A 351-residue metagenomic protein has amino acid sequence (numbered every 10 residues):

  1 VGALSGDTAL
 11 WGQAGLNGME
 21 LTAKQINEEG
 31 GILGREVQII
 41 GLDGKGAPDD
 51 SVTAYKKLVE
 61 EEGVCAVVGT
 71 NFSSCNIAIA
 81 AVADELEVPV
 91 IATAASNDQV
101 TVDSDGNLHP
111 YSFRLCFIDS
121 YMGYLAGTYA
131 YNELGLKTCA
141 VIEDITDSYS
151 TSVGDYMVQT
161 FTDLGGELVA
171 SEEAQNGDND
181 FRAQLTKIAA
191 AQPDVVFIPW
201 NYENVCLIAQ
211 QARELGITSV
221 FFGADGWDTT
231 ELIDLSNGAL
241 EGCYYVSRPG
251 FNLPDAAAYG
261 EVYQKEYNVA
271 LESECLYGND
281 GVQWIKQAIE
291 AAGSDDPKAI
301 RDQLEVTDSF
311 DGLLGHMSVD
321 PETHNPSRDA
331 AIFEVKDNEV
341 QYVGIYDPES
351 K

Functional and structural regions predicted by a protein language model:
V1-E20, L42-D49, N71-F72, I142-T151 (+2 more regions): Extracytoplasmic "Venus flytrap"
L10-N17, E29-D103, A174-F181, N204 (+1 more regions): Beta-alpha junction/loop-to-helix N-cap segments that form part of ligand/metal-binding clefts
L16-A23, V52-K56, V64, N76-D84 (+14 more regions): Extracytoplasmic/secreted envelope proteins and their assembly/folding machinery, especially bacterial periplasmic
E20, K24-G31, K56-V64, A80-V88 (+8 more regions): Sec-exported extracytoplasmic/periplasmic mature domains
G34-Q38, A66-T70, V141-D144, S171 (+3 more regions): Surface-exposed patches in mature extracellular/periplasmic domains of secreted proteins
V64-S171, V220-Y244: Extracytoplasmic ligand/sensor domains, especially the bilobed periplasmic-binding protein
A209-N279, E334-K336, V340-S350: Extracellular/periplasmic periplasmic-binding protein-like sensory domains
K265-C275, K286-Y342: Segments of small-molecule ligand-sensing domains
